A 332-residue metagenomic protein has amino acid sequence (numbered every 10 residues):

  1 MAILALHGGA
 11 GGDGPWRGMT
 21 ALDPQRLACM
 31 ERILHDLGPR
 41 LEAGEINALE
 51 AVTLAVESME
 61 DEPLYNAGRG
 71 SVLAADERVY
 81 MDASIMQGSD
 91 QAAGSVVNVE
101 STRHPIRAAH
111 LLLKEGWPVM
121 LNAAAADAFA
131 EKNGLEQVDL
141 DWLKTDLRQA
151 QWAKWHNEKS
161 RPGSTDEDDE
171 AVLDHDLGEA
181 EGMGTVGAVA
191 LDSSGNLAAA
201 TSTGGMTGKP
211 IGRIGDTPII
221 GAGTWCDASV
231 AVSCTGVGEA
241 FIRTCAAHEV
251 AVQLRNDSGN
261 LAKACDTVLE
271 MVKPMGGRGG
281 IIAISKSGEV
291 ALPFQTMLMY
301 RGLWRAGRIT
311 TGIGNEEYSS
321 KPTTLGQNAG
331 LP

Functional and structural regions predicted by a protein language model:
M1-P332: Alpha/propeptide regions of enzymes that mature by internal proteolysis
